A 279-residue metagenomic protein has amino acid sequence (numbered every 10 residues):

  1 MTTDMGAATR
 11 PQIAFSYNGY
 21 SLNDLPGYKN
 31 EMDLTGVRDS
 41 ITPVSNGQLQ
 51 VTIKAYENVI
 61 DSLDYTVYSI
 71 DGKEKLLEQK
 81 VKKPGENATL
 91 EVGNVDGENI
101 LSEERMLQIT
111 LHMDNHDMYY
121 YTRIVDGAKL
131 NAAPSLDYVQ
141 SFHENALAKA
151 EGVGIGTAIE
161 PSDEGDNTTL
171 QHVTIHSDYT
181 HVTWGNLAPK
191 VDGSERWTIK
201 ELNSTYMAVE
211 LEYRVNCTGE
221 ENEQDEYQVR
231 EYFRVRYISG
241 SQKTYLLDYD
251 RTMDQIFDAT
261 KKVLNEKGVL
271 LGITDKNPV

Functional and structural regions predicted by a protein language model:
T3-D64, G72-E74, E104-L187, K267-V279: Core segments of small alpha/beta cavity-forming domains
I70-A88: Solvent-exposed serine/threonine-rich low-complexity stretches and specific carbohydrate-binding patches
I70-K73, D163-G165, Q171, G240-V269: Surface-exposed loop/turn elements that mediate protein-protein interactions on large endomembrane-trafficking
K83-V95, V263: Aromatic sugar-binding surface patches on proteins that engage polysaccharides or sugar-phosphate polymers
N94-E104: Surface-exposed, short loops/turns at beta-strand junctions within beta-sandwich domains
E195-K200, R230-R236: Hydrophobic/aromatic beta-strand elements that line small-molecule binding cavities or substrate pockets in beta-rich
K200-V215: A short hydrophobic beta-strand element
E212-Q228: Short, cysteine-centered beta-strand-loop-beta hairpins and adjacent loop/turn segments enriched in charged/polar
